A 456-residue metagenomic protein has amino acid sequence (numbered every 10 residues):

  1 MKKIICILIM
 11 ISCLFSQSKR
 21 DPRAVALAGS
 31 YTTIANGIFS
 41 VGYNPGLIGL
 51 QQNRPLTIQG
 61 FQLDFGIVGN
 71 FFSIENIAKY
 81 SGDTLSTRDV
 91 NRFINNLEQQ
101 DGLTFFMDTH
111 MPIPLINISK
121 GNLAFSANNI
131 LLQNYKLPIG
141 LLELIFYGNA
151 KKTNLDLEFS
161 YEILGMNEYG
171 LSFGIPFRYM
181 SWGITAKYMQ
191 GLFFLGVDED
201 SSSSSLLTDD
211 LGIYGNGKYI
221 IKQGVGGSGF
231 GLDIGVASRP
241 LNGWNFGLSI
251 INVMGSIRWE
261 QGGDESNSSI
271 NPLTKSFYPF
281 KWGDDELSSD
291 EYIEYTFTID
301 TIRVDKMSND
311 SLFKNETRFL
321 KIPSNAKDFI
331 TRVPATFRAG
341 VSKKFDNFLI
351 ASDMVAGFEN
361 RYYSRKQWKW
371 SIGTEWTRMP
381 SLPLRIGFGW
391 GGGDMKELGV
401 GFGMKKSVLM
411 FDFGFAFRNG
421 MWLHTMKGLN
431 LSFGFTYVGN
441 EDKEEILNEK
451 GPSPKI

Functional and structural regions predicted by a protein language model:
M1-I4, N242: Positively charged n-region of N-terminal signal peptides that target proteins for export
K3, D101-F106, L157-Y161: Short coil/turn segments at secondary-structure boundaries
K3-I4, N76, Y169: Intrinsic disorder/low-complexity segments enriched in polar/small residues
K3-L14: Sec-dependent N-terminal signal peptides
F15-Y135, I257: N-terminal, post-signal peptide beta-strand-biased segments of exported outer-membrane/organellar beta-barrel and other
Q17-V25, G121-S126, I130-I456: Outer-membrane beta-barrel porins/channels
